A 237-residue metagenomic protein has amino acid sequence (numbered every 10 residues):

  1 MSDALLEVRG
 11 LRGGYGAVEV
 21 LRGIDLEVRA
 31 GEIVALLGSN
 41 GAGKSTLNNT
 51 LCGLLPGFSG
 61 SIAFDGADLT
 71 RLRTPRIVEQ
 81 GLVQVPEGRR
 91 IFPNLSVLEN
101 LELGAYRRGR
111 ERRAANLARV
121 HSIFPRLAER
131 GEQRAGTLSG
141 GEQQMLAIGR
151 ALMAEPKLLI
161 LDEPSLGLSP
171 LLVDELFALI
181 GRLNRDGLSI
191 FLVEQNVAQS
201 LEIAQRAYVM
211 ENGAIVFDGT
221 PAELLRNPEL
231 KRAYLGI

Functional and structural regions predicted by a protein language model:
S2-I237: Glycine-rich phosphate-binding loops of nucleotide-dependent enzymes
